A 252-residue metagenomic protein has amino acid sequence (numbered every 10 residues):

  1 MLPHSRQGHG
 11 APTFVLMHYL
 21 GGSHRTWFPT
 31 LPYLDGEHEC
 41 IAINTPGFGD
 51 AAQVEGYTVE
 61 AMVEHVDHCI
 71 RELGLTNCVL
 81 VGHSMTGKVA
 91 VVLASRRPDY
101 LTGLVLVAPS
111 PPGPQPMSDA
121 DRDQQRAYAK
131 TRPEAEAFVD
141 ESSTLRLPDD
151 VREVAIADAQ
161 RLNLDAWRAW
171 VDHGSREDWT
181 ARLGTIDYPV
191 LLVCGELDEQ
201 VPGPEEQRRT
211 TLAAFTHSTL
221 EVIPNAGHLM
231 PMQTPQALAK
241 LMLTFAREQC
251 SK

Functional and structural regions predicted by a protein language model:
L2, P32, I41-V81, I223 (+1 more regions): Active-site loop/oxyanion-hole signature of alpha/beta-hydrolase fold enzymes
S5-A52: Conserved HGGG/HGGXW glycine-rich cap/lid loop of the alpha/beta-hydrolase fold
T26-F28, A51-G56, P116-S118, G203-E205: Conserved catalytic-core motifs of eukaryotic protein kinase domains, centered on the activation segment
P32, V190-A226: Conserved loop-alpha-helix segment in the C-terminal half of the alpha/beta-hydrolase fold that carries the catalytic
G82, T86, A90: Gly/Ala-rich beta-loop-alpha elbow adjacent to hydrolase catalytic centers
V91-R96, L101-R132: Flexible "cap/lid" loop of the alpha/beta hydrolase fold
Q115-P116, T131-T185: Conserved alpha/beta-hydrolase catalytic His-Asp/Glu region
T216-K252: Catalytic active-site module of serine/aspartate enzymes centered on a nucleophile-bearing elbow/loop
